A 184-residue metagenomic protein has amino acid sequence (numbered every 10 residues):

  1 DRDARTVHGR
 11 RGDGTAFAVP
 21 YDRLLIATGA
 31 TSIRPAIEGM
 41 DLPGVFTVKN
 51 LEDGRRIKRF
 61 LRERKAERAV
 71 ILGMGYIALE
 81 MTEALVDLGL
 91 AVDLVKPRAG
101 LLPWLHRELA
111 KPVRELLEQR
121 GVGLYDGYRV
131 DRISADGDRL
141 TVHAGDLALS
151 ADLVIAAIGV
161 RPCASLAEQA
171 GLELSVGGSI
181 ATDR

Functional and structural regions predicted by a protein language model:
D1-T6, D126-D138: A conserved short coil-to-beta-strand element within the FAD-binding core of flavoproteins
R2-G12, A16-V19, T28, R34-P35: Glycine/small-residue-rich loop that forms an oxyanion/phosphate-binding "nest" at active or ligand-binding sites
R11, L25, G29-A30, I155 (+1 more regions): Short glycine-/small-residue-rich Rossmann-like dinucleotide-binding loops
G14-R23, A144-L153: Core beta-strand elements of the Rossmann-like FAD/NAD(P) dinucleotide-binding domain in flavoenzyme oxidoreductases
A30-S32, E52, Y76, G100 (+2 more regions): Residue-level detector of alpha-helix initiation sites
R34-P35, L79-M81, A151, A164-S165: Glycine/Thr-rich phosphate-binding loops of Rossmann-like dinucleotide-binding domains
D41-K65, T141, A148-R184: FAD-site-proximal beta/loop scaffold in flavoenzymes
R68-I71, Y76-R132: Rossmann-like dinucleotide-binding cores of NAD(P)H-dependent redox enzymes
